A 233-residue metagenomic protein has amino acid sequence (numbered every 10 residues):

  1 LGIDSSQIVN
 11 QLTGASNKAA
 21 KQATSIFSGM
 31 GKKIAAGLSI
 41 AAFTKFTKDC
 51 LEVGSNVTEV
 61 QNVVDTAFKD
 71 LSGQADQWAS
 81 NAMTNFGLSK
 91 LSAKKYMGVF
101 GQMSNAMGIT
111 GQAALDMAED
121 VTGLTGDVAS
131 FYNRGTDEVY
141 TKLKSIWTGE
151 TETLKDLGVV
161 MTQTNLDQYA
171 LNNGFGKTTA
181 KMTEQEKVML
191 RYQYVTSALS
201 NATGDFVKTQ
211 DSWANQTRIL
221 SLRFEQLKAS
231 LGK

Functional and structural regions predicted by a protein language model:
L1-V57, E225-K233: Preference for small-residue-rich
S5-V9, A23, T151, Y192 (+1 more regions): Intrinsically disordered, low-complexity regions
A35-G87, G98-I109, D116-A129, E138-S212 (+1 more regions): Small-residue helix-packing and pore-constriction motifs in hydrophobic alpha-helices
L91: Secreted/periplasmic proteins that engage bacterial cell-wall peptidoglycan
